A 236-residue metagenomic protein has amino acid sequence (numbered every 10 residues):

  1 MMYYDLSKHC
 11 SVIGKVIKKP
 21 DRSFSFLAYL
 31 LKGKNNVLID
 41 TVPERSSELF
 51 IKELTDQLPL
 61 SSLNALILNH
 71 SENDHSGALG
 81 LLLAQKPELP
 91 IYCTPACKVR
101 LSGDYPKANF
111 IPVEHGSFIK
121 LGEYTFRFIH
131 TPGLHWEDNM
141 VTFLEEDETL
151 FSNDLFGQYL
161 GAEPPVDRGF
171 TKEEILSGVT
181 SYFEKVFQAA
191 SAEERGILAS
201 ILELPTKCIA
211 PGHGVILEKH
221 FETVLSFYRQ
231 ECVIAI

Functional and structural regions predicted by a protein language model:
M2-L54, V141-S152: Conserved beta-strand hairpin/beta-sheet module of binuclear metal-dependent hydrolase folds, prominently
D5, Y92-N139, A189-L202: Metallo-beta-lactamase
G14-P20, V42-E44, I67-H70, F126-P132 (+1 more regions): Short, flexible loop segments at the rims of nucleotide/cofactor-binding pockets, characterized by
I39-T41, L63-S71, I91-T94, L150-N153 (+1 more regions): Active-site neighborhood of phospho(di)ester-bond hydrolases with catalytic His/Asp-centered motifs
P43-E44, N73, G157, I216: Short, glycine/acidic-enriched loop or turn micro-motifs at the edges of active sites
R45-Y92: Active-site metal-binding motif and surrounding structural segment of the metallo-beta-lactamase
P87-L89, E218-I236: Short acidic, glycine/proline-enriched helix-loop-strand junctions
P132-P211, V215-H220, C232: Metallo-beta-lactamase
